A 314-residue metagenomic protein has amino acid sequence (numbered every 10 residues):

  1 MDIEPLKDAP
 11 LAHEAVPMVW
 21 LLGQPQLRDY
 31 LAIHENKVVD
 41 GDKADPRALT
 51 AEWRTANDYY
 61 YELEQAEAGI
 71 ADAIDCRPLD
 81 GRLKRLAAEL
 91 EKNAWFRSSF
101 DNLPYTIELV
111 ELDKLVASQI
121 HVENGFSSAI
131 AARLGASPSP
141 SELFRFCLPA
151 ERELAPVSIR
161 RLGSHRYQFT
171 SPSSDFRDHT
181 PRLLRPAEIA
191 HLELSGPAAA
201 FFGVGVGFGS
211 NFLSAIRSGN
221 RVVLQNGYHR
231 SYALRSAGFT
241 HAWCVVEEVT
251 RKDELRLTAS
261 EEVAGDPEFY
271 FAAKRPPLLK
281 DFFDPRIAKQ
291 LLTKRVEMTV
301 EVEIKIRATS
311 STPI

Functional and structural regions predicted by a protein language model:
M1-D8, K252-I314: Intrinsically disordered, low-complexity, charge-dense segments enriched in Lys/Arg and Glu/Asp interspersed
M1-L143: N-terminal low-complexity/intrinsically disordered pre-sequences and tails
S98, N102-R221: Short alpha-helix boundary/capping and kink motifs at helix termini
P172-S174, V249, R307-T309: Generic structural motif
E188-F202, R235-K274: Phosphate/pyrophosphate-binding active-site loops
G219-S236: A sequence-level detector for short glycine-anchored, His/Arg-bearing signature motifs that mark catalytic or binding
